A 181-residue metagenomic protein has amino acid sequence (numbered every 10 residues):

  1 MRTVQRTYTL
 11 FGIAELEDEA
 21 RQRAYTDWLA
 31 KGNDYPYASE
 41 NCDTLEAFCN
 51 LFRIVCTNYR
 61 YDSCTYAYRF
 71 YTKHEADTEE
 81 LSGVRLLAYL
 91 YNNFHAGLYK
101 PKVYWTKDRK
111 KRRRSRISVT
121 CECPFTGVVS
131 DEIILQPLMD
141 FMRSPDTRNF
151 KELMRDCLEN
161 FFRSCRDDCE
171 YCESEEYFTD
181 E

Functional and structural regions predicted by a protein language model:
M1-E181: Alpha-helical propensity feature that highlights long, continuous alpha-helices across diverse contexts
